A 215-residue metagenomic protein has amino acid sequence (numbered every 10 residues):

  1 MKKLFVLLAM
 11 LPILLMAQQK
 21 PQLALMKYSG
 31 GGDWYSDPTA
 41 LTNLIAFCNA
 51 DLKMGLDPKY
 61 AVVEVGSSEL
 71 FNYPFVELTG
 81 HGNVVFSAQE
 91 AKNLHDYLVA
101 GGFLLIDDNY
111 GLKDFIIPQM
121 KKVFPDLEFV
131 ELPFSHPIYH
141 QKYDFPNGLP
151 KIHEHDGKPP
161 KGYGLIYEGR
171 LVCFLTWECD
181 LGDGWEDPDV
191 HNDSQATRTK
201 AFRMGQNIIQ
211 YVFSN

Functional and structural regions predicted by a protein language model:
K3-L15: Sec-dependent N-terminal signal peptides
A17-F75, T79-G82, V172, D180-L181 (+1 more regions): Aromatic-Pro/Gly-enriched surface loop or interdomain linker that acts as a lid/target-recognition segment
L23, F75-D114: Short alpha-beta junction capping motif
Y28-G32, H81-V85, Y110-D114, F134-I138 (+1 more regions): Solvent-exposed loop/turn segments at secondary-structure junctions within structured extracellular/periplasmic domains
N49-K53, D96-G102, K121-P125, F213-S214: Sec-exported extracytoplasmic/periplasmic mature domains
M54-V63, I106-N109, L127-S135: Surface-exposed patches in mature extracellular/periplasmic domains of secreted proteins
V65-G66, G157-C173: Short, surface-exposed beta-strand/loop micro-motifs that present aromatic residues
P118-L149: Acidic, glycine-rich loop-and-strand cores that form catalytic or ligand-binding grooves in diverse globular domains
